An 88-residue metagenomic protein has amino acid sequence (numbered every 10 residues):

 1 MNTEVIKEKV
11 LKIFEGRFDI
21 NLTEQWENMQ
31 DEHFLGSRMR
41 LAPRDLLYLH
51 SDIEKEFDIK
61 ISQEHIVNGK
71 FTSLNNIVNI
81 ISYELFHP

Functional and structural regions predicted by a protein language model:
M1-P88: Phosphopantetheine-dependent thiolation modules in NRPS/PKS and related acyl-activating systems
